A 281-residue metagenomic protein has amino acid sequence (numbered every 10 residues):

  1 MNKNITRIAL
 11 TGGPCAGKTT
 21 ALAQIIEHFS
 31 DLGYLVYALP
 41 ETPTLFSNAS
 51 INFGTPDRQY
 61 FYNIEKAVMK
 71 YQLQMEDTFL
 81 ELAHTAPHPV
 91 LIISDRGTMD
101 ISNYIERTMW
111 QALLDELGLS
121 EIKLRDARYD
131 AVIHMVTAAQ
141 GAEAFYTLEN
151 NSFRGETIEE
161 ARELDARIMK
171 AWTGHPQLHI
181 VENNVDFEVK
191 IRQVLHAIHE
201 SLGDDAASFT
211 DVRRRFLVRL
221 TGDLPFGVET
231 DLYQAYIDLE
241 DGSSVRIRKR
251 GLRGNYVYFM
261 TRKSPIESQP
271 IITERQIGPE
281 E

Functional and structural regions predicted by a protein language model:
N2, N151, E160-A161, A166-T221: NTP-dependent small-molecule kinase module
P14: The conserved Walker
K18: Conserved lysine of the Walker
A21: Hydrophobic positions on the alpha1 helix immediately C-terminal to the Walker A/P-loop
I26-Y71: Conserved substrate/cofactor phosphate-moiety recognition/catalytic segment in nucleotide-dependent phosphotransferases
K66-D126: Glycine-rich phosphate-binding loop used to anchor ATP phosphates in small-molecule kinases, encompassing both
Y104, T108-K170: A glycine- and Lys/Arg-enriched "phosphate-lid" helix/loop adjacent to the NTP-binding pocket of small-molecule kinases
A206-E281: N-terminal strand-loop-strand beta-hairpin
